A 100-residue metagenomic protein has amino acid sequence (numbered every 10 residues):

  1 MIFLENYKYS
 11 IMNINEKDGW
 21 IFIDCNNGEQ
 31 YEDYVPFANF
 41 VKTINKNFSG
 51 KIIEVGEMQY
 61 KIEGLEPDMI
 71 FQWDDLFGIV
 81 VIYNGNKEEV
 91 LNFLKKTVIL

Functional and structural regions predicted by a protein language model:
M1-F3, E57-I62: Short amphipathic alpha-helix segments
I2-I53: Negatively charged, low-complexity tracts enriched in Asp/Glu with abundant Ser/Thr
Y9, V55-E57, E66: Short beta-strand-initiation
G50-G56, F77-G78: Exposed acidic/polar residues on beta-strands and adjacent loops within beta-sheet cores, strongest in beta-propeller
Q59-L100: Short, compact, well-ordered microdomains
